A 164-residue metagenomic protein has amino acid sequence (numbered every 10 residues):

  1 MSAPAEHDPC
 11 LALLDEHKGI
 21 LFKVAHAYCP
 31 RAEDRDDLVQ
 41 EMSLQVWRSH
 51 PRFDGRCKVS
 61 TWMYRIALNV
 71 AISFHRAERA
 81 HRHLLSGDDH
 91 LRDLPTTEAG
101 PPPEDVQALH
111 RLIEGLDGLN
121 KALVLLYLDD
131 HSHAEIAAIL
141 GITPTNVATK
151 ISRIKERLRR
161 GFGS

Functional and structural regions predicted by a protein language model:
M1-C10, H83-L85, D89-R92, P102 (+2 more regions): C-terminal edge and immediately downstream basic/flexible tail or linker adjoining helix-turn-helix-like DNA-binding
M1-K23, D36, V59: A short, charge-rich alpha-helical start-of-domain segment used by transcription regulators
L13-A32, S49, I113: Amphipathic, Lys/Arg- and hydrophobic-enriched alpha-helical face
K23, D37-L44, R48, C57-N69: Structural recognition of an alpha-helix C-terminal capping motif at a helix-to-coil junction
R52-D54, R65-S86, P102: Arg/Lys-rich amphipathic alpha helix in sigma70-family domain 2
L68, I72, A134, L140-S164: DNA-recognition helix of helix-turn-helix
H81, D89-E114: Acidic, proline/glycine-rich intrinsically disordered inter-domain spacer in sigma factors
G115-E135: Short amphipathic alpha helix immediately N-terminal
